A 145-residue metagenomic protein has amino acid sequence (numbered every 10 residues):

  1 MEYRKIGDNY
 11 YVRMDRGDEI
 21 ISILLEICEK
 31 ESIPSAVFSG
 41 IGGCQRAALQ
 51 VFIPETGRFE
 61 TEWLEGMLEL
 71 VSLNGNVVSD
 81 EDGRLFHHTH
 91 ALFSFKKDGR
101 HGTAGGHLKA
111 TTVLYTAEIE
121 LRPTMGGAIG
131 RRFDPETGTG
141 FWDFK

Functional and structural regions predicted by a protein language model:
M1-I41, Q45-H87, L92-K145: N-terminal intrinsically disordered, cationic/polar leader segments that include organellar targeting peptides
